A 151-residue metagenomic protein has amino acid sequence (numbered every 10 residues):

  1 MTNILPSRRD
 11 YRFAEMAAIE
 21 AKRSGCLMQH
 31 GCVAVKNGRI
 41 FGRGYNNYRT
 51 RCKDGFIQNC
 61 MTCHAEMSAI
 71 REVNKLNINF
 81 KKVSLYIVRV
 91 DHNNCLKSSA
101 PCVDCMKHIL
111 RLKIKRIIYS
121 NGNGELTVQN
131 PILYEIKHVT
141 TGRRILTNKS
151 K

Functional and structural regions predicted by a protein language model:
T2-M28: Short, basic/aromatic recognition patches
I4-S7, K22, G42-S150: Zn2+-dependent cytidine deaminase-like catalytic core
D10, N37, E66: Acidic active-site catalytic centers that drive phospho-/nucleotidyl reactions and related ester hydrolyses
Q29-R43: Short beta-strand scaffold segments in enzyme catalytic cores
